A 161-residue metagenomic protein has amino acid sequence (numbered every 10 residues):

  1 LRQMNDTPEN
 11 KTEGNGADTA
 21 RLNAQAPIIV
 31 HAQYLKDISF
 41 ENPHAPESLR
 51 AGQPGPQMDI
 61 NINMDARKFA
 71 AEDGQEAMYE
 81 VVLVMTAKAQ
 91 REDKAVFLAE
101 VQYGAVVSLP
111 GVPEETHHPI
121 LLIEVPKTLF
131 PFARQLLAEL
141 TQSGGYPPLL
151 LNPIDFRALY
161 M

Functional and structural regions predicted by a protein language model:
R2-T128, Q135-M161: N-terminal intrinsically disordered, cationic/polar leader segments that include organellar targeting peptides
